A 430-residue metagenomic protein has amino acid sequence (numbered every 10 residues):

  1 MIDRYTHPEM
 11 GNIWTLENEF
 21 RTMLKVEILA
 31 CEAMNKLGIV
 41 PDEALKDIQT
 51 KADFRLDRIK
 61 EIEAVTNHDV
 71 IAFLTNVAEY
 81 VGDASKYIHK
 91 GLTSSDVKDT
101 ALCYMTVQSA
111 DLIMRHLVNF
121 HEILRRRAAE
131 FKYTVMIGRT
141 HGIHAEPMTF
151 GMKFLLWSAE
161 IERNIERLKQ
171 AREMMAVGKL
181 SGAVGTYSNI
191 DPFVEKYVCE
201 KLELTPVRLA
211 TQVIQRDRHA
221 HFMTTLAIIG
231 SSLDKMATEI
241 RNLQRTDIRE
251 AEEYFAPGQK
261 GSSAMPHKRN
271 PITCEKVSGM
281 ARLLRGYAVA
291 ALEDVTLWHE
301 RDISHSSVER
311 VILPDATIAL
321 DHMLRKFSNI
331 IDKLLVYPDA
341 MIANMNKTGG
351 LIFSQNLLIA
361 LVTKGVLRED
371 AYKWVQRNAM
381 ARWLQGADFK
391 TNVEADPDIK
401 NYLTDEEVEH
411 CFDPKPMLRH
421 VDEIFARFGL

Functional and structural regions predicted by a protein language model:
M1-S181, Y187, D191-Y197, P206 (+3 more regions): A helix-coil-helix interface module used to build multimeric assemblies and to scaffold catalytic/cofactor sites
M1-T22, I62-T66, M265-L430: Glycine-rich cofactor/substrate-binding loops
A30-A33, I113, L117-F120, L124-R127 (+13 more regions): Amphipathic alpha-helices that form helix-helix packing interfaces
E32-A33, M105-L117, L226-K235, I240 (+1 more regions): Alpha-helical support elements that line or immediately flank enzyme active sites and cofactor-binding pockets
V40, I248-R249, L367: Conserved hydrophobic residue
H116, G142, E146-L156, E160 (+8 more regions): Short, contiguous, pocket-lining structural segments that sit at or immediately flank catalytic/ligand-binding sites
E195-A288: Acidic, glycine-rich loop-and-beta core segments that form the ion-binding/anion-interacting portion of active sites
